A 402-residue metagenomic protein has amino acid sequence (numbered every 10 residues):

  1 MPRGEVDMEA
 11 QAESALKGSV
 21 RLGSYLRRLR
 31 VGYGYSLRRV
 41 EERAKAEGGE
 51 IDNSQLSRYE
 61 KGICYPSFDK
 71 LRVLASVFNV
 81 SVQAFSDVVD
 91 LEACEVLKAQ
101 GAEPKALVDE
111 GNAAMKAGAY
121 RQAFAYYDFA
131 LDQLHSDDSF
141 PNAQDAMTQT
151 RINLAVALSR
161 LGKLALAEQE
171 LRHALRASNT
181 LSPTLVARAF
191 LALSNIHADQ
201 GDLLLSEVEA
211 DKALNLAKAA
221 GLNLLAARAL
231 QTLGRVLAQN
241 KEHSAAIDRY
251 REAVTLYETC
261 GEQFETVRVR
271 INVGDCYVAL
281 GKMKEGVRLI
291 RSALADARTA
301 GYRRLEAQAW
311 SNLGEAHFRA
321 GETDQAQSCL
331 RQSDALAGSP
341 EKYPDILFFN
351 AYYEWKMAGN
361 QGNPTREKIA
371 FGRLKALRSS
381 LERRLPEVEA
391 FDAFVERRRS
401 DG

Functional and structural regions predicted by a protein language model:
P2-Y35: A short, Lys/Arg-rich alpha-helix, primarily the initiator
Y33-Y59: Short alpha-helical DNA-recognition segment
I63, S67-A84, R397-G402: DNA major-groove recognition helix of helix-turn-helix/homeodomain DNA-binding modules
C94-A99, D132-A146, R176-T184, A217-N223 (+3 more regions): Flexible helix-coil transition and linker loops at the boundaries of alpha-helical arrays
A102, S139-A146, P183-L185, L225 (+6 more regions): Structural signature of alpha-solenoid helical repeat junctions
K105-Y120, A146-G162, L185-G201, L224-K241 (+4 more regions): Tandem amphipathic alpha-helical repeat scaffolds
A114, L134-D138, A177-S178, H197 (+9 more regions): Eukaryotic all-alpha helical interaction scaffolds
